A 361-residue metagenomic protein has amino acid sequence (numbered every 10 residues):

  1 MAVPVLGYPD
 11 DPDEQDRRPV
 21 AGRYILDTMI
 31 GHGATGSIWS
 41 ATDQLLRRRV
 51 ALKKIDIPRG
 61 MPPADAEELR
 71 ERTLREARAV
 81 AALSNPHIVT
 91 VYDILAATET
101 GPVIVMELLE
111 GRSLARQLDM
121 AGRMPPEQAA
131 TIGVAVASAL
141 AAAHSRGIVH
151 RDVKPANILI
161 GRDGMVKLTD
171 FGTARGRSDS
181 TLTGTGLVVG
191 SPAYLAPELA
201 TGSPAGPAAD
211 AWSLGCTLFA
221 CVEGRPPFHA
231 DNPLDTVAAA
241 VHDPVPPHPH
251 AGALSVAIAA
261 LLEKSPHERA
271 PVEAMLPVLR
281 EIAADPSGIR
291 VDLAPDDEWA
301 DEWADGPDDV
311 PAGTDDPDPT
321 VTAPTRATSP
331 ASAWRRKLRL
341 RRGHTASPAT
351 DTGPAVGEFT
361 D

Functional and structural regions predicted by a protein language model:
M1, W303-D361: C-terminal or otherwise distal, non-catalytic regulatory regions appended to signaling enzyme catalytic cores
M1-W303: Eukaryotic protein kinase
